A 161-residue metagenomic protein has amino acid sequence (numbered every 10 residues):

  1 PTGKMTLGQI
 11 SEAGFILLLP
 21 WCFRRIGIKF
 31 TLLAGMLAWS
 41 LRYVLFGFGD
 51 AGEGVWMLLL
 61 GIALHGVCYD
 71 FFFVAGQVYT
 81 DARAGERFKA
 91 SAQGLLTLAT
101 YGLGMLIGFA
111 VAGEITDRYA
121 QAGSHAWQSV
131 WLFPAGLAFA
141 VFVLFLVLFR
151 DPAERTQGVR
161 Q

Functional and structural regions predicted by a protein language model:
P1-A13, W56-M57, Q128-L132: Loop-to-transmembrane helix entry
G14-I28, T116-D117: Helix-to-loop junctions at the C-terminal end of transmembrane segments in multipass secondary transporters
L37-A51: C-terminal ends and interior cores of transmembrane alpha-helices in multi-pass membrane transporters/permeases
G47-G61: Helix-loop junctions at membrane interfaces in 12-TM secondary transporters
F71-G85: Intracellular juxtamembrane helix-capping segments at the cytosolic ends of symmetry-related transmembrane helices
A84-T97: Loop-to-transmembrane helix entry/capping segments in MFS-fold secondary transporters and related SLC/MFSD carriers
G113-A138: A membrane-interface helix-boundary motif in multi-pass transporters
L132-Q161: Multi-pass alpha-helical transporter architecture, strongest for 12-TM Major Facilitator/SLC carriers used
